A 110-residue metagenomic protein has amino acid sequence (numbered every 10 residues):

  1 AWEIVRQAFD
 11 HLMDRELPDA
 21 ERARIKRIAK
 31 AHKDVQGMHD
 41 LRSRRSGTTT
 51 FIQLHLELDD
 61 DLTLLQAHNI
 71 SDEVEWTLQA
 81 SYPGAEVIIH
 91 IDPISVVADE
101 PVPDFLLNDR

Functional and structural regions predicted by a protein language model:
A1-R110: Alpha-helical transmembrane segments and adjacent TM-loop junctions that form the membrane-embedded core of multi-pass
